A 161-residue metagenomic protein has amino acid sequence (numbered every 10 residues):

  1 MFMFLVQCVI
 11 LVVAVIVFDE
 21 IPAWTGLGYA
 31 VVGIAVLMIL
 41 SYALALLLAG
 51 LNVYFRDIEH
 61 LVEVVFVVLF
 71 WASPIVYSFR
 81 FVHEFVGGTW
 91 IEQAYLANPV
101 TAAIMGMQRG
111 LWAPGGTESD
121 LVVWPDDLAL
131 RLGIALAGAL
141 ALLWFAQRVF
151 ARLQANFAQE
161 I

Functional and structural regions predicted by a protein language model:
M1-V65, L69, W124-R148: Alpha-helical transmembrane segments and their short interhelical loops
D19-E20, E59, E63, E84 (+3 more regions): Glutamate identity and glutamate-enriched acidic tracts
D57, A151-I161: Short cytosolic juxtamembrane segments of multi-pass membrane proteins
V68, I75, G106, G110-P114 (+3 more regions): Hydrophobic alpha-helical segments
S73-W124, L128: Short hydrophobic, aromatic-rich alpha-helical segments embedded in or entering the lipid bilayer of multi-pass
